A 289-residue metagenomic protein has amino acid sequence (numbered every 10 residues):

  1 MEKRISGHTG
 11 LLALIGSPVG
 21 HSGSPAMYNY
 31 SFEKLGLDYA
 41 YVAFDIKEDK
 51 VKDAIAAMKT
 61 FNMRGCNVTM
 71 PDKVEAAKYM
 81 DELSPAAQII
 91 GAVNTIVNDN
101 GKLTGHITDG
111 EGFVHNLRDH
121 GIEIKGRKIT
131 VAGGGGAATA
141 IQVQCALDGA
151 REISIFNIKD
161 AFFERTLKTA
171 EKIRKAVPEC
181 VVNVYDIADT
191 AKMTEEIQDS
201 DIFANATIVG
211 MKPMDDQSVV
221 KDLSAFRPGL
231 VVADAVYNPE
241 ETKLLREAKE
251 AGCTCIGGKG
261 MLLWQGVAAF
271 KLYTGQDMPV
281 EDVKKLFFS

Functional and structural regions predicted by a protein language model:
R4-H120: Phosphate/diphosphate ligand-binding glycine-rich loop within oxidoreductases
L11, A40, K128, R151-S154: Residues at the starts of beta-strands that form the adenosine-phosphate
G16, I107-G110, G126-A150, N157: Glycine-rich adenosine-cofactor-binding loop
I122-K128, F226-P228: Short helix-loop-beta connector
L147-E152, A251-T254: Conserved S-adenosyl-L-methionine
A150-V177: NAD(P)-binding Rossmann-fold cofactor-contacting core
E179-C255: Rossmann-like adenosine-cofactor binding region
G229-V231, A235-S289: Adenosine-phosphate binding glycine-rich loop
